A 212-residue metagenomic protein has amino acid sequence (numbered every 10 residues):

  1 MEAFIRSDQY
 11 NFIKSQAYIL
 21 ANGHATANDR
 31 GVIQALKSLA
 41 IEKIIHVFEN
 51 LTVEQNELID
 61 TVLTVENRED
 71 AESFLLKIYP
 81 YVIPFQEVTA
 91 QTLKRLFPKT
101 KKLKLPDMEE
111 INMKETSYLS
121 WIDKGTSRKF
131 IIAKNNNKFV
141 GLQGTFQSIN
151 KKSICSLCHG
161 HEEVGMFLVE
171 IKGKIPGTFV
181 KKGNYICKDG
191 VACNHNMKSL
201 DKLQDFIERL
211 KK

Functional and structural regions predicted by a protein language model:
M1, L20, N28, E115 (+3 more regions): Generic preference for well-ordered secondary structure
M1-R95: General detector of N-terminal leader/presequence modules that precede the first folded domain
A25, N56-I59, N112, N136-F139 (+2 more regions): Generic alpha-helix detector with strongest preference for long hydrophobic helices that associate with membranes
V65-Y79, K124-N136, D205-K211: Short N-terminal helix-initiation segments at or just after the protein's N-terminus
P80-E110, M197-L200, F206: Replace "small metal-dependent catalytic modules" with "small catalytic or cofactor-binding modules
L103-E162: A broadly conserved sequence feature marking short terminus-proximal activation segments in nucleic acid-centric
N137-K212: Cys/His-clustered metal-coordination modules, chiefly Zn-binding fingers
